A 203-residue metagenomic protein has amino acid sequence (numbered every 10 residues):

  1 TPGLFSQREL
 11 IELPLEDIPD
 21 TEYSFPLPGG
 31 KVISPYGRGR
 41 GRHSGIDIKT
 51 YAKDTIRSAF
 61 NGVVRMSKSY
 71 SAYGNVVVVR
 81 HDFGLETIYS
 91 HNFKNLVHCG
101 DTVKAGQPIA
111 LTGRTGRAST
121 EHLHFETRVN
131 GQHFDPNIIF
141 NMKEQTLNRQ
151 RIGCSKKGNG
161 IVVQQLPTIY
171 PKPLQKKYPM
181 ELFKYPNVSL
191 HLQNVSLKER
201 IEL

Functional and structural regions predicted by a protein language model:
T1-P35, Q145-L203: Polar/charged, compositionally biased leader and regulatory segments
E12-L15, G29-S58: Short glycine/threonine/proline-enriched tight-turn/helix- or strand-capping micro-motif at secondary-structure
E22, P35, K49-K53, N61 (+2 more regions): A structural micro-motif recognizing beta-strand termini and the immediately following turn/loop segments
S34, T50, M66, H91-K94 (+1 more regions): A residue-level detector for short acidic-glycine micro-motifs
G37-G39, K53-T55, S69-Y70, T102 (+2 more regions): Short polar/acidic secondary-structure junctions
T55-M66, V97-T112: Short, well-structured beta-strand-loop connectors
S58-L96, E126: Zn2+-dependent peptidoglycan hydrolase active-site motif and core
H81, D101-G158, V162-V163, Y170: Conserved, short, structured surface segments that act as functional micro-motifs
